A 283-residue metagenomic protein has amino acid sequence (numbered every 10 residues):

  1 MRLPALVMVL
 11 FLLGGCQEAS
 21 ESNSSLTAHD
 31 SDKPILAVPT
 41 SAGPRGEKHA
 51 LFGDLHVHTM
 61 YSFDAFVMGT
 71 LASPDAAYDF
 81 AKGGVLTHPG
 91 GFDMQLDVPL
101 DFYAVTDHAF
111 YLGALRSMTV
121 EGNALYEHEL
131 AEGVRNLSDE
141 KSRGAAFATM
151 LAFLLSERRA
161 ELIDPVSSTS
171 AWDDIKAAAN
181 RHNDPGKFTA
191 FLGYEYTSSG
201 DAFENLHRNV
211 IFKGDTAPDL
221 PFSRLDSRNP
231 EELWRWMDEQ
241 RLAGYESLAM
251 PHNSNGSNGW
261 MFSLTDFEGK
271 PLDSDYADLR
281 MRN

Functional and structural regions predicted by a protein language model:
P4-G15: Bacterial N-terminal signal peptides
C16-N283: Extended, charged catalytic domains and RNA/DNA-binding interfaces, predominantly in divalent-metal-using enzymes
